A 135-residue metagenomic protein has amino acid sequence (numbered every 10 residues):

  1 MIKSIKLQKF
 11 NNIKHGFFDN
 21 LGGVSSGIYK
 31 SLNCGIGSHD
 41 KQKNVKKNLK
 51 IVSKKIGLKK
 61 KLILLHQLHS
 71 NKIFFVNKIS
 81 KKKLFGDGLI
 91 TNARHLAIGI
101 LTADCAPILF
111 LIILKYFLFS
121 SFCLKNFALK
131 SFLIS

Functional and structural regions predicted by a protein language model:
M1-S135: Active-site microenvironment for binding and transforming phosphate-containing groups
